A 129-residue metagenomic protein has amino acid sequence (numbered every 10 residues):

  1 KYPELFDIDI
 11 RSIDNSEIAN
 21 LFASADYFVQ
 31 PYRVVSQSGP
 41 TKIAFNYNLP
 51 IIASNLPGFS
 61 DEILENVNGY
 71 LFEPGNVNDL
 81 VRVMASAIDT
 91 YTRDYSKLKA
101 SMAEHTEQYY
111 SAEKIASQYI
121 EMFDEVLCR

Functional and structural regions predicted by a protein language model:
K1-A19: Nucleotide-activated donor-binding/catalytic signature segment of Leloir-type glycosyltransferases, i.e., the conserved
S16-E17, G39, D79: Short acidic active-site motifs
N20-S36, L49: Acidic donor-binding loop of glycosyltransferase active sites
Y32-K42, S60-D61: Nucleotide-sugar-dependent
I43, L56-N66, Y70-L71: Short acidic/histidine- and often glycine-rich active-site loop of Leloir-type glycosyltransferases that engages
I43-F45, I52, L80: Short hydrophobic faces within alpha-helices
E65-N66, Y70-N78, S86-T92: Conserved acidic donor-binding segment of nucleotide-sugar-dependent glycosyltransferases
R93-E125: A charged, aromatic-enriched C-terminal amphipathic alpha-helix characteristic of glycosyltransferases across folds
